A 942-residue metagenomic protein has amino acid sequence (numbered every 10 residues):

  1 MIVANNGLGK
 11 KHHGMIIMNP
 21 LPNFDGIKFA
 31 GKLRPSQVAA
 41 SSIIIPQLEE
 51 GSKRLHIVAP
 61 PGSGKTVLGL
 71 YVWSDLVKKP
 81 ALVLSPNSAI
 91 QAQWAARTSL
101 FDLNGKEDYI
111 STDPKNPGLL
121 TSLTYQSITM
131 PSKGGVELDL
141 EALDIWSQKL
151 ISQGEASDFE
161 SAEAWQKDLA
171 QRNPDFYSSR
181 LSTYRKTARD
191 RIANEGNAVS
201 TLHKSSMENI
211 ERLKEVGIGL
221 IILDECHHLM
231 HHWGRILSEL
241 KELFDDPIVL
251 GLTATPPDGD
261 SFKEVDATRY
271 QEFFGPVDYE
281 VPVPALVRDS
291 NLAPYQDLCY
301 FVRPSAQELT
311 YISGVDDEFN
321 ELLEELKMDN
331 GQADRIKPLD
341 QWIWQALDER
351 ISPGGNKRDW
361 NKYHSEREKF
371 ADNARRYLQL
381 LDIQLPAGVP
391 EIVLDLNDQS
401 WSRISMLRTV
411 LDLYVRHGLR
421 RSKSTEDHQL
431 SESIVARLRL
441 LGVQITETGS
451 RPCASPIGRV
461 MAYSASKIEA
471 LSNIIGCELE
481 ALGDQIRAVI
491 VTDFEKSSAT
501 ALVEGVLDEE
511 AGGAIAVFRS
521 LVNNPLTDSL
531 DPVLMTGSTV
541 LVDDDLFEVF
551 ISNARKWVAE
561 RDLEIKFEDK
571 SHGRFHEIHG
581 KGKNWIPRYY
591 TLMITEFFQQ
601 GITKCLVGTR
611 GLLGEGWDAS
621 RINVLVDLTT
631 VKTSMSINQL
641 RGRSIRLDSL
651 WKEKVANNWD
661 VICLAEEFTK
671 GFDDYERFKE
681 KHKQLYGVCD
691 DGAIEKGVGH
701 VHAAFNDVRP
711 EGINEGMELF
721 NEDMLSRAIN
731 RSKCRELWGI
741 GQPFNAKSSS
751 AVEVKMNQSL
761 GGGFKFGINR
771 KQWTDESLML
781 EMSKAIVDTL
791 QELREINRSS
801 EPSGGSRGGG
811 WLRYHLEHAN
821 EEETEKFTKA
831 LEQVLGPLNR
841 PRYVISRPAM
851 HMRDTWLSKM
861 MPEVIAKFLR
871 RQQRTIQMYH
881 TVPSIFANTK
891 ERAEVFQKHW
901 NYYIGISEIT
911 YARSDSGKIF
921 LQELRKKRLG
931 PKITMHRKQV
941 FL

Functional and structural regions predicted by a protein language model:
I16-H56: Conserved pre-motif I regulatory segment
G51-Y71: Walker A/P-loop
P60, E107, G118-T121, K133-G134 (+11 more regions): Conserved C-terminal RecA-like helicase domain
V77-L100, Q126-S127: Conserved Walker A/P-loop ATP-binding site and its immediately adjacent core in helicase/helicase-like ATPase domains
A89-K115, E137-E141: Conserved helix-turn-beta segment of the N-terminal RecA-like "Helicase ATP-binding" lobe in SF1/SF2 helicases
H231-L292: Post-DEXD/H (motif II) to motif III coupling segment of the RecA-like Helicase ATP-binding lobe
L323-N373, D674-A887, E891-R892, F896 (+1 more regions): Long, largely alpha-helical accessory region at the distal end of helicase-like NTP-driven motors
G537-L685, C689, A693: Conserved RecA-like P-loop NTPase helicase motor core
